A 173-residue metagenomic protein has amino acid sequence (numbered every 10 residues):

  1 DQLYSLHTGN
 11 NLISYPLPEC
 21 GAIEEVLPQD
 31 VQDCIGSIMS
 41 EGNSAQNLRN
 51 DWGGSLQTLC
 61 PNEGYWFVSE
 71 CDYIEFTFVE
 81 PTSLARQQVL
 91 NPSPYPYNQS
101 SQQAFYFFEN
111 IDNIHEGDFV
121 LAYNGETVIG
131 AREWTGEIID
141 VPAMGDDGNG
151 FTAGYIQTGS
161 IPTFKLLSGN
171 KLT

Functional and structural regions predicted by a protein language model:
D1-T173: N-terminal exported-region signature
